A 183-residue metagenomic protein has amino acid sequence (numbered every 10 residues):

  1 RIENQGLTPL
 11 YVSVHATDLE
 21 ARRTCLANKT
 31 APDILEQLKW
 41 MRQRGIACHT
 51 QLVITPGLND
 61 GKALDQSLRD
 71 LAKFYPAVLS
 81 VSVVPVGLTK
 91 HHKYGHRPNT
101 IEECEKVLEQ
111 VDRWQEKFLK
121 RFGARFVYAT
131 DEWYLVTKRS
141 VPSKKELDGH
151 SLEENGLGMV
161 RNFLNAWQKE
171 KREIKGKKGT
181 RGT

Functional and structural regions predicted by a protein language model:
R1-A77, G87-W114: Conserved Radical SAM active-site core
A72-F74, S80-T183: Auxiliary Fe-S-binding modules of radical SAM enzymes
